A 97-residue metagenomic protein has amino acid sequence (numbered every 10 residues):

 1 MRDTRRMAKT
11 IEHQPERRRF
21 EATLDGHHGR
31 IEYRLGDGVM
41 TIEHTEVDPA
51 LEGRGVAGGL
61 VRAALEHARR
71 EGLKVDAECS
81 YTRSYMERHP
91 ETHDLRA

Functional and structural regions predicted by a protein language model:
M1, L51, G72: Short, flexible active-site loop motifs that bind/organize anionic cofactors or intermediates
D3-T45: N-terminal first-folded block
I31, G58-L60, S84: Basic, gly/Ser/Thr/Pro-rich low-complexity segments located predominantly at protein N termini
T45-E52: A short, internal acetyl-CoA/4′-phosphopantetheine-binding micro-motif in the GNAT/acyltransferase core
G53-A64: Conserved acetyl-CoA-binding loop-helix of GNAT-fold acetyltransferases
A63-A97: C-terminal structural segments of small proteins and small subunits
